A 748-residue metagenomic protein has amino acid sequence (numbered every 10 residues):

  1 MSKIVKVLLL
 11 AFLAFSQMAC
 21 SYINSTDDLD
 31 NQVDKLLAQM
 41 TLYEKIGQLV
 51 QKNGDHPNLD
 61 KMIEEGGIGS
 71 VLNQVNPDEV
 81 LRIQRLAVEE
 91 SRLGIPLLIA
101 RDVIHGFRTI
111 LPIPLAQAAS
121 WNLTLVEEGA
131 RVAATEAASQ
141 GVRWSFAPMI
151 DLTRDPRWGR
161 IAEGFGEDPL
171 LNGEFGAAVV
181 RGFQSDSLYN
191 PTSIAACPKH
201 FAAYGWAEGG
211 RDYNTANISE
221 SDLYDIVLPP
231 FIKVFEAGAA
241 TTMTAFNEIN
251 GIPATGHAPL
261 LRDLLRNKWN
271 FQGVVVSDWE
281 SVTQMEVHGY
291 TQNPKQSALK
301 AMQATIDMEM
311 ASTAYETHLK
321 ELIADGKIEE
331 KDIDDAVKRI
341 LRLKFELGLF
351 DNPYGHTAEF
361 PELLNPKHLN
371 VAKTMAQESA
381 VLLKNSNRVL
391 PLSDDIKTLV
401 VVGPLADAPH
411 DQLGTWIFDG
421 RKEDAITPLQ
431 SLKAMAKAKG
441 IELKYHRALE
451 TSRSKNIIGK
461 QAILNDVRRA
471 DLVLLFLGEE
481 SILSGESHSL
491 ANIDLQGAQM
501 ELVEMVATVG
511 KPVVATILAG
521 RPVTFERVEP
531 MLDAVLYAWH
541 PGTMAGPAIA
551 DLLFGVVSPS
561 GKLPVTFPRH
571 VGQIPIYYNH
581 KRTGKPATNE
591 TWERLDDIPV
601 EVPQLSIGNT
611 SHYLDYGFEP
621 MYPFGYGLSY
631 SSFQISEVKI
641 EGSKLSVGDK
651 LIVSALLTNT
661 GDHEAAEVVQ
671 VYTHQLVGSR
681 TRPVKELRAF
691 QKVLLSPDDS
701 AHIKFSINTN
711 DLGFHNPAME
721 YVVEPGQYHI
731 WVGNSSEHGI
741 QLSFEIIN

Functional and structural regions predicted by a protein language model:
S2-L10: Sec-dependent signal peptide recognition, specifically the positively charged N-region followed immediately by
F12-F15: Repetitive helical segments and hydrophobic/amphipathic motifs
Q17-N716, V722-S736, I747: Glycoside hydrolase catalytic-domain context in secreted enzymes
I740-F744: Edge beta-strands of extracellular beta-sandwich domains
